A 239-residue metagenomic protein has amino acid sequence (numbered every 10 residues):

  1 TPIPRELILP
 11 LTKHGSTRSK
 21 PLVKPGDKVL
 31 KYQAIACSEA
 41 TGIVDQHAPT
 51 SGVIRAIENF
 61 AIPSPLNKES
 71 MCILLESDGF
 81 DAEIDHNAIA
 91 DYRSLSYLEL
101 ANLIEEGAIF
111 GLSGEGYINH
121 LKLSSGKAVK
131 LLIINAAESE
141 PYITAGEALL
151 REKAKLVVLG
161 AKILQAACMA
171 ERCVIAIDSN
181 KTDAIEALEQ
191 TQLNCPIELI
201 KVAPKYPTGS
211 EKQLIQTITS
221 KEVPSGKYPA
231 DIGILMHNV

Functional and structural regions predicted by a protein language model:
T1-L22, L74: N-terminal, Lys/Arg-enriched amphipathic/low-complexity engagement segments that precede the first folded domain
K24-C37, R55-A56: Short, well-structured beta-strand-loop connectors
A34-I43, A61, G79: Short, charged beta-turn/beta-strand-edge "cap" motif at the junction between a beta-strand and an adjacent loop
I43-N59: Short, compositionally biased
A56, A61-I118, K122-S124, T182-D183: Acidic low-complexity segments
D81-I84, L132-G146, G226-K227: Gly-rich Lys/Arg/Thr-decorated short loops/hinges at beta-loop-alpha junctions or inter-strand turns that position
R151-A167: Histidine-anchored nucleotide/phosphate-binding helix
E171-V239: Hydrophobic alpha-helical positions that pack around
